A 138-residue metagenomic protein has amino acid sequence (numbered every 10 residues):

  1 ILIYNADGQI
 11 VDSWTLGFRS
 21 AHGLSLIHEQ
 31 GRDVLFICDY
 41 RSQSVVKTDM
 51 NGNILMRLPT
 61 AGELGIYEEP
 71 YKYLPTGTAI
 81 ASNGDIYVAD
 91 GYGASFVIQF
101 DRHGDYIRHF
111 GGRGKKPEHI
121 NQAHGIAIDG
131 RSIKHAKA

Functional and structural regions predicted by a protein language model:
I1, Q43-V46, L55, S95-V97: Structural signal for beta-propeller blades
N5-Q9, D49-N53, D101-D105: Short loop/turn segments that connect beta-strands within beta-propeller blades
Q9-T15, M56, G62-E68, R108-P117: A short beta-strand motif characteristic of beta-propeller blades
G17-D33, E63-D85, K115-A138: Beta-rich, blade/repeat-based domains predominating in secreted/periplasmic proteins but also intracellular
I37, V88-A89: Residue position within the beta-strands of beta-propeller blades
Y40, N83, G91-G93, R131: Short loop/turn segments immediately following the C-termini of beta-strands
S42, K72, G93-A94, I98 (+1 more regions): A detector of repeated loop/turn-to-beta-strand junctions in beta-rich toroidal repeat architectures
